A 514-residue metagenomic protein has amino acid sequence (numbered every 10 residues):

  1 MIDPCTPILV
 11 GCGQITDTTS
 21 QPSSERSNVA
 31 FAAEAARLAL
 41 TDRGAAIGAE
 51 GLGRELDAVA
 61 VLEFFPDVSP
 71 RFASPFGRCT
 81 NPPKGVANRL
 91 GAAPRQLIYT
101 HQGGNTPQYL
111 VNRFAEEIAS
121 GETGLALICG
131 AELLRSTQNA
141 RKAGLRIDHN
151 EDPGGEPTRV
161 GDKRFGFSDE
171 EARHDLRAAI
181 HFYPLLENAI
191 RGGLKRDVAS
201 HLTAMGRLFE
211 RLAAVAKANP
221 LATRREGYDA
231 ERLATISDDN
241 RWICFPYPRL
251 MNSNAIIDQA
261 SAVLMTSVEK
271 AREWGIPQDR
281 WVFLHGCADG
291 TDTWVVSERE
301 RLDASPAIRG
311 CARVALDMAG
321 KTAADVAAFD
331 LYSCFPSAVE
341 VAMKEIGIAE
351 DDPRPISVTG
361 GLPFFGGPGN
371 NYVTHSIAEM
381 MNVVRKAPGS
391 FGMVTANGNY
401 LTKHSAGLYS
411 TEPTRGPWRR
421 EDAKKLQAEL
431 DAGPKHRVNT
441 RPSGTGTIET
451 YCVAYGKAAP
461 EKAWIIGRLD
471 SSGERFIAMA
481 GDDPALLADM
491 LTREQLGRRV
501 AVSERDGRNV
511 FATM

Functional and structural regions predicted by a protein language model:
M1-V29, D152-L176, E187-N188, G192-E210 (+5 more regions): Condensing-enzyme catalytic core mediating Claisen C-C bond formation in acyl metabolism
N28-G48, P82-P83, S267, D303-A319 (+1 more regions): Short, well-ordered amphipathic alpha-helical segments that serve as non-catalytic structural scaffolds within diverse
L38-D57, L90, A312-D325, L486-L491: Phosphate/pyrophosphate-binding loops at sites that engage ATP/ADP/AMP, CoA/4′-phosphopantetheine, polyphosphate
E63-L125, L133-N139, G144-S168, L176 (+7 more regions): Conserved catalytic cysteine-centered active-site region of acyl-thioester-dependent Claisen-condensing enzymes
S69-P75, S333-E350, G367-Y372, L401-E412 (+1 more regions): Short glycine/threonine-rich loop-to-helix capping motif typified by GTGT followed within a few residues by an Asp-Pro
Q102-E132, R177-A218, V263-K270, M318-K321 (+2 more regions): Active-site-proximal alpha-helical scaffold in enzymes
N219-Q278, D317, A324-K344: Accessory "access/gating" subregions that flank catalytic or transport cores
A485-S503: Short nucleic-acid-contacting surface segments enriched for D/E, G, S/T with interspersed K/R
